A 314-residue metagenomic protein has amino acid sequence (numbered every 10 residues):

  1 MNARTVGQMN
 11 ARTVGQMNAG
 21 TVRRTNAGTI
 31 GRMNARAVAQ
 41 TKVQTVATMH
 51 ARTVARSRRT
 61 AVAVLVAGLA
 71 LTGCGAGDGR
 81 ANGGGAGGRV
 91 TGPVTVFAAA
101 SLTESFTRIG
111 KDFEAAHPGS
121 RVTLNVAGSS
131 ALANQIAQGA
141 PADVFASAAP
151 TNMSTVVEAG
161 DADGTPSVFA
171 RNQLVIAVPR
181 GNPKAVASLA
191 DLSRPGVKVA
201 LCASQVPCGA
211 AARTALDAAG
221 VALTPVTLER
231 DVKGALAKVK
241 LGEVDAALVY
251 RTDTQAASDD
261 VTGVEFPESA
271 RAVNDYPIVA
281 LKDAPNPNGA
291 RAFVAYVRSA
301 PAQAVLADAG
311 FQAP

Functional and structural regions predicted by a protein language model:
M1-V54: Long, intrinsically disordered low-complexity tandem-repeat segments
T45-D78: Secretory targeting and sorting signals
A63-V66, P150-D161, S167-R171: N-terminal hydrophobic signal/anchor transmembrane helix of membrane proteins
L65-T103, T107-K111, A115, S130 (+4 more regions): Exported/periplasmic ABC-transporter solute-binding proteins
V94, S120-V122, L174: Conserved beta-strand core positions
G119, P141-A142, V244: Short, high-confidence coil segments that cap the C-terminus of an alpha-helix and link into the following beta-strand
S129-D161, A185: Pocket-flanking alpha-helical
